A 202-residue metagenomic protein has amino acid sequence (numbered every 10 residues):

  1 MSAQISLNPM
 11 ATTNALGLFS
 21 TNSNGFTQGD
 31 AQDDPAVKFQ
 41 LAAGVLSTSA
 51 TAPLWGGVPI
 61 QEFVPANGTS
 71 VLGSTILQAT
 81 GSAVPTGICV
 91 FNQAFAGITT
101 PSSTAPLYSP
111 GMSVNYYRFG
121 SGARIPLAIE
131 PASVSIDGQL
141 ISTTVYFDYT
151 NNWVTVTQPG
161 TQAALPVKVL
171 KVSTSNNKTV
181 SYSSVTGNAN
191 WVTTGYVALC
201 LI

Functional and structural regions predicted by a protein language model:
M1-I202: Surface-exposed, low-hydrophobicity beta-strand/loop segments enriched in small/polar/acidic residues
